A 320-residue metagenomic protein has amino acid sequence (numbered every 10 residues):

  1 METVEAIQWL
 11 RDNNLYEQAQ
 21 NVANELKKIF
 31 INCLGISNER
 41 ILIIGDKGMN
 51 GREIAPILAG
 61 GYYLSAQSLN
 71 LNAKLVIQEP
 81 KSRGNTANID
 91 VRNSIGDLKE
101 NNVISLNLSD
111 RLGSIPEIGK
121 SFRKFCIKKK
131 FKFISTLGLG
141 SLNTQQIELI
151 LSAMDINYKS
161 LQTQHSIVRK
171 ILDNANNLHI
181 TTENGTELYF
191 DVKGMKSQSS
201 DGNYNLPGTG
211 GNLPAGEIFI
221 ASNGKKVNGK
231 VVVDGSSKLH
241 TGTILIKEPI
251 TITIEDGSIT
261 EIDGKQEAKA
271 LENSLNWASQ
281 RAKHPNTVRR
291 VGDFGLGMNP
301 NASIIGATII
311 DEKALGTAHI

Functional and structural regions predicted by a protein language model:
M1-K230, S236-T241, L245-K247, E255: Active-site bordering "gate/hinge" segments that shape substrate access to catalytic or cofactor-binding pockets
N177, N228, P249, V291 (+1 more regions): Extracellular structured ligand-interaction cores
L245, E261-I320: Dual-mode signal for accessory low-complexity, basic/Gly-rich regions
E248-D263: Active-site and channel-lining beta-strand-loop segments that bind or position nucleotide-derived/phosphorylated
